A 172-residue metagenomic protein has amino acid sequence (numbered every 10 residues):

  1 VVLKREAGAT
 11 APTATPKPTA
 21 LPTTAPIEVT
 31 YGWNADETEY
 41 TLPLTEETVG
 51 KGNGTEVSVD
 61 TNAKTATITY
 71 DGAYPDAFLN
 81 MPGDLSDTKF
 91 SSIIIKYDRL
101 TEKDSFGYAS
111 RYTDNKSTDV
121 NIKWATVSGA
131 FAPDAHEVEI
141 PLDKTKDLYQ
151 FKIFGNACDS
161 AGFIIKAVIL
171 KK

Functional and structural regions predicted by a protein language model:
V1-A7: Low-complexity/repetitive intrinsically disordered segments
V2, T13-T15, T19: Gram-positive cell-envelope targeting signals
P18-G52: Extracellular carbohydrate-recognition regions
P26-W33, E39-T41, A63-T67, I93 (+2 more regions): Generic alpha-helical hydrophobic packing signal
E47-D60, D119-W124: Short small/polar-residue motifs
G54-T61, I68, G129-A130: Short, exposed beta-strand/loop patches in secreted or surface proteins that constitute
I68-D147, G155-I164, I169-K171: Extracellular ligand-binding interfaces
